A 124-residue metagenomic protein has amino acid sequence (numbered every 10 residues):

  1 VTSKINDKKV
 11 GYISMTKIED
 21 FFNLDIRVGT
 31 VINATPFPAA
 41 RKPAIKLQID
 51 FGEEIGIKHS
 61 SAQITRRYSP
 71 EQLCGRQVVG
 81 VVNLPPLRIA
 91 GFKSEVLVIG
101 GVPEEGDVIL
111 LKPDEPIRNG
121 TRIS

Functional and structural regions predicted by a protein language model:
S3-S124: Phosphate-backbone binding interfaces of nucleic-acid-interacting proteins
